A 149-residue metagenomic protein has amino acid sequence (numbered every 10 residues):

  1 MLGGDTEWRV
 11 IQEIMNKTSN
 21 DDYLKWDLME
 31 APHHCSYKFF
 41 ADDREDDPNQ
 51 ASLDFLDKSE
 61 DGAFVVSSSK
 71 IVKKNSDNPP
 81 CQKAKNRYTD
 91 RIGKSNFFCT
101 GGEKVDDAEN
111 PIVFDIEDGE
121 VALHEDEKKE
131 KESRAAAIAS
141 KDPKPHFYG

Functional and structural regions predicted by a protein language model:
M1-D61, V65-S68, N75-S76: Active-site-proximal loop/helix segments of hydrolase catalytic cores
E45-D47, A63-F64, S68-G149: C-terminal regulatory/interaction regions
